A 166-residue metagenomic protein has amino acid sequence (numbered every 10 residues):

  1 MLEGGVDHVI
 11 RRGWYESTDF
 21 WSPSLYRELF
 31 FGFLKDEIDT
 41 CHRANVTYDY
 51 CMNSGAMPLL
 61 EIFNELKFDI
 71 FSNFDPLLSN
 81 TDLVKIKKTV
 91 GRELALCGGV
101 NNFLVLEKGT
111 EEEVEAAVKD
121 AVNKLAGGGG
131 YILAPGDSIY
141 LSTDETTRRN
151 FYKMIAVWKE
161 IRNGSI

Functional and structural regions predicted by a protein language model:
M1-I166: Active-site loop segments of alpha/beta catalytic cores
